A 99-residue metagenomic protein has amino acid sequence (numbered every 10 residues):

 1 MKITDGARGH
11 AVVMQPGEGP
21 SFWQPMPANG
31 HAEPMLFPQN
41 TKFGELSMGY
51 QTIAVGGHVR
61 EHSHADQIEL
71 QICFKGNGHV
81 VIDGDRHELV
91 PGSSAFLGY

Functional and structural regions predicted by a protein language model:
M1-E45, R60-E61: A short, N-terminal "cap"/entry segment at the start of jelly-roll beta-barrel domains of the cupin/DSBH fold
G19, Q39, D66, S93-F96: A short, sequence-level motif marking secondary-structure junctions
T41, A65, I82-G84: A generic beta-sheet turn/junction motif
Y50-V55, S63-V80: Short, conserved beta-strand element in jelly-roll/cupin
G56-H58, D85: Short beta-turn/strand-loop junction motif enriched in small, turn-promoting residues
G84-Y99: Short acidic-glycine-tyrosine-enriched beta hairpin
